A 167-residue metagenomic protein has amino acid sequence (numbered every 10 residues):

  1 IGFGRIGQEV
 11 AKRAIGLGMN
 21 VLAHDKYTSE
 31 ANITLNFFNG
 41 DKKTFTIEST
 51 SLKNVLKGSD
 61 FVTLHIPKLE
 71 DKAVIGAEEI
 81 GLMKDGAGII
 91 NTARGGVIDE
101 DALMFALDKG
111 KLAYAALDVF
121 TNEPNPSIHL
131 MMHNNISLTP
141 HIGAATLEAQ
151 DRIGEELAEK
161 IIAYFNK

Functional and structural regions predicted by a protein language model:
I1-G4: Glycine-rich Rossmann-fold phosphate-binding loop(s) that bind the pyrophosphate of adenine dinucleotide cofactors
G7-Q8: N-terminal Rossmann-fold NAD(P) dinucleotide-binding loop
A11, I15, L107-D108, M131: Gly/Ala-rich phosphate-binding loop of Rossmann-like dinucleotide-binding domains, activating on the conserved
G16-N20: Residues at the starts of beta-strands that form the adenosine-phosphate
V21-D25: Short beta-strand "acidic-cap" motif of Rossmann-like dinucleotide-binding folds
K26-I128: Rossmann-like adenosine-cofactor binding region
N39-K43, Y114, V119-K167: C-terminal helix-to-coil terminal segments
